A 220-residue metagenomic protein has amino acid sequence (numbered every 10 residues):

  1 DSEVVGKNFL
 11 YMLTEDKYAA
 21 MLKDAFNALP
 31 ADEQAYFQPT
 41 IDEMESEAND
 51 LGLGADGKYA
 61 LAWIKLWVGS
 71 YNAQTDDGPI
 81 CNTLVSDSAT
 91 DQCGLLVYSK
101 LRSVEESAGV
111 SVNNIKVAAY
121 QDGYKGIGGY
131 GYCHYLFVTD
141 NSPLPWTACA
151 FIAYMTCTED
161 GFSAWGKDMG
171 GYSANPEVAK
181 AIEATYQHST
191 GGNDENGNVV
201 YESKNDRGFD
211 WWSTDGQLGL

Functional and structural regions predicted by a protein language model:
V4-V5, C81, G123-G128: A short acidic, often aromatic-flanked loop/helix-cap motif at beta-alpha or helix-coil junctions that lines enzyme
V5, F9, G131-H134, T147: Residues that flank catalytic or metal-binding motifs in active/ligand-binding sites
V5-V117: Ligand-binding pocket segment of bilobal, Venus flytrap-like solute-binding proteins
W63-L66, V112-D140: Periplasmic-binding protein-like
D76, Y130, P143: Short, glycine/acidic-rich beta->alpha junctions
S86, T90-C93, F209-L220: Long, charge-rich low-complexity segments
H134-Q217: Mature extracytoplasmic/periplasmic domains
